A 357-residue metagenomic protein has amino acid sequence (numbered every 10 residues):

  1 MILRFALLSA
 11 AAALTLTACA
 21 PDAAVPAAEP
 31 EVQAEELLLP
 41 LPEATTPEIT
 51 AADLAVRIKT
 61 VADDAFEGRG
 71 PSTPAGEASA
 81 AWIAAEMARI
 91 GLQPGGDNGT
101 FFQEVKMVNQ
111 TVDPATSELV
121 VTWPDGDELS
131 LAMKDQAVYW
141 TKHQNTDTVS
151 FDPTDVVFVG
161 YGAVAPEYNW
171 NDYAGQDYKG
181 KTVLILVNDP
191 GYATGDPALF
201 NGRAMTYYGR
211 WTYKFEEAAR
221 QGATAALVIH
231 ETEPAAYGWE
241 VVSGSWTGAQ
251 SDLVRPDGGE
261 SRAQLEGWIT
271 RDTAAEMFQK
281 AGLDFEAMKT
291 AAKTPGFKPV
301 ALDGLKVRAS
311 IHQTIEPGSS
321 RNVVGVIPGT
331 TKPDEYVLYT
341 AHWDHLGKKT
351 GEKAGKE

Functional and structural regions predicted by a protein language model:
L16-A18: C-terminal motif of bacterial Sec signal peptides marking the signal peptidase cleavage site
A23-D97, K280, P328: N-terminal hydrophobic or amphipathic helices/low-complexity stretches enriched in small/hydrophobic/Pro/Gly
T45, K134, R220-Y237, S243-N322: Long, well-ordered, tryptophan-enriched scaffold segments
I49, D53-V56, T60, P74-A78 (+7 more regions): Extracytoplasmic/secreted proteins, especially bacterial periplasmic and envelope-associated proteins
K59-E67, A84-G95, Q110, G162 (+5 more regions): Sec-exported extracytoplasmic/periplasmic mature domains
V61, T270, P317-T350: Acidic/His- and Gly-rich active-site-bordering loop/insert found across diverse amide/peptide-bond hydrolases
E67-P197, A301-D303, I311, I315 (+1 more regions): Noncatalytic luminal/extracellular "stalk/propeptide" segments of secretory-pathway proteins
M133-D257, R262-L265, P328, T350-K356: Extracellular/luminal Protease-associated
